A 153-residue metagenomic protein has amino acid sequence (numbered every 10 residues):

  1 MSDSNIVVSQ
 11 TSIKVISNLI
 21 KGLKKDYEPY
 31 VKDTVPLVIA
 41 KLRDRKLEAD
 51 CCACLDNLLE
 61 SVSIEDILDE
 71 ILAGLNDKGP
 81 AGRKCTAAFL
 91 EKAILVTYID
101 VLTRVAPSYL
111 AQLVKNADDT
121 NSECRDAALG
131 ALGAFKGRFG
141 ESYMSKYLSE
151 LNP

Functional and structural regions predicted by a protein language model:
M1, D26-L42, I64-D77, L102-N116 (+1 more regions): HEAT/HEAT-like alpha-solenoid repeats
M1, S12-L23, V38-K41, A53-V62 (+4 more regions): Hydrophobic residues within the alpha-helices of tandem HEAT/HEAT-like
S4-I6, R43-K46, K78-P80, T120-N121: Short inter-helical turns and helix N-cap capping residues of alpha-solenoid HEAT/ARM repeat scaffolds
S4-V8, L19-Y30, R45: Amphipathic alpha-helical interaction segments
S12, V31-T34, C51, I67-L68 (+3 more regions): N-terminal alpha-helical segment
L47, S61-D69, A81-R83: Short, structured loop/turn "capping" segments at alpha-beta junctions
K78-A81, V96-R104, D119-E123: Short acidic, glycine/proline-enriched loop segments that cap or flank alpha-helices
